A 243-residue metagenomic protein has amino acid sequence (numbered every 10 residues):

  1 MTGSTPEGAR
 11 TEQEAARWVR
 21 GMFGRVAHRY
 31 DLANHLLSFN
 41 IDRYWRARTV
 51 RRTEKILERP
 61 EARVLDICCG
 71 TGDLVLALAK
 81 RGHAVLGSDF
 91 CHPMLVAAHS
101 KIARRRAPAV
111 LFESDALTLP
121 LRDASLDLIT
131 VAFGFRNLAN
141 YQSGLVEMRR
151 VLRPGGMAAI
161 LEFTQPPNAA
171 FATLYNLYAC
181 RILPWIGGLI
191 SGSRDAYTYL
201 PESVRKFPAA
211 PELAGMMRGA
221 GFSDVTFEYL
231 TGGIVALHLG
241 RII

Functional and structural regions predicted by a protein language model:
M1-D31, A179, I190: N-terminal, positively charged/glycine-rich alpha-helical extensions of SAM-dependent methyltransferases
R29, F39-E61: Conserved alpha-helix/loop element of class I SAM-dependent methyltransferases that forms part of the SAM/SAH-binding
Y30, I129-T130: Hydrophobic beta-strand segment of the Class I
R63-T118: Class I SAM-dependent methyltransferase SAM/SAH-binding core
L117-L128: A short acidic, Gly/Pro-enriched loop at the edge of an enzyme's catalytic core that lines a small-molecule cofactor
Q142-M157: A short glycine-rich, Lys/Arg-flanked "PGG" loop and its adjoining helix->strand segment in the class I
T164-M216, A220, T226: C-terminal alpha-helical "lid/dimerization" subdomain adjacent to the S-adenosyl-L-methionine
S223-I243: Core SAM-dependent methyltransferase catalytic element
